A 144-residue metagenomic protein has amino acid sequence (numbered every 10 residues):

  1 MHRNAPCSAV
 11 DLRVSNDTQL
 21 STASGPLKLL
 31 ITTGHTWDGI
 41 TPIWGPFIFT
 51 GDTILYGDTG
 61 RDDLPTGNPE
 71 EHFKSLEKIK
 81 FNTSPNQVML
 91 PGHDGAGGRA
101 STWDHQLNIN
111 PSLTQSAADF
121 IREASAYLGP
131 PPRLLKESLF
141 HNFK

Functional and structural regions predicted by a protein language model:
M1-N4: Short internal beta-strands
C7-P91: Catalytic core of the metallo-beta-lactamase
K74-K144: Accessory terminal helices/loops
